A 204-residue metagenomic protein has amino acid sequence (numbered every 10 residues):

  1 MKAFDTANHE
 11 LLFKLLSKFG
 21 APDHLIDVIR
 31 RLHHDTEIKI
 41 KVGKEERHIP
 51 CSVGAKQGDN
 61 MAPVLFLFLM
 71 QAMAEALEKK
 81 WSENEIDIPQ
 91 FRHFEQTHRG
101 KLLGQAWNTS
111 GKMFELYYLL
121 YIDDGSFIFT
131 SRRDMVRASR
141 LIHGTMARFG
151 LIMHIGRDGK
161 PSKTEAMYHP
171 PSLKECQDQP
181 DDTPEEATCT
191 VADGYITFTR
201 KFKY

Functional and structural regions predicted by a protein language model:
M1-Y204: Nucleotidyl polymerases of mobile genetic elements and RNA viruses
